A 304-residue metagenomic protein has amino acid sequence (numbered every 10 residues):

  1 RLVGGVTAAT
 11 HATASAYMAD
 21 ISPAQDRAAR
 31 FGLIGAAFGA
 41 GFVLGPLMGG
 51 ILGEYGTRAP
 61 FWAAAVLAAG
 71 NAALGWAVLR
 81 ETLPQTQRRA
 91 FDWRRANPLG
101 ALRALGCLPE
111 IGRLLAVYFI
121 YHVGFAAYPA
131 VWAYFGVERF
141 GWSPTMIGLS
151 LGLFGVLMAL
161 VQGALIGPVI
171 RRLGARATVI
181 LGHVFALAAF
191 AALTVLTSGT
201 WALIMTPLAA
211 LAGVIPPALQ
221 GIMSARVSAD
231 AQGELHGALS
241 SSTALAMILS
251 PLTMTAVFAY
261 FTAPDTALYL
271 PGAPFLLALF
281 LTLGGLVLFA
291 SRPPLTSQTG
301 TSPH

Functional and structural regions predicted by a protein language model:
R1-A9, T200-I215: Hydrophobic core of transmembrane alpha-helices in multi-pass small-molecule transporters, especially MFS/SLC-type
R1-G39: Cytoplasmic helix-loop-helix junction between adjacent transmembrane helices in 12-TM secondary transporters
G53-V66, A256-L281: A membrane-interface helix-boundary motif in multi-pass transporters
A72-V78, L276-H304: Multi-pass alpha-helical transporter architecture, strongest for 12-TM Major Facilitator/SLC carriers used
R80-V117, R139, H304: Juxtamembrane intracellular "pre-TM" segments in multi-pass secondary transporters
A130-I147: Short amphipathic helix-loop junctions that connect adjacent transmembrane helices in Major Facilitator Superfamily/SLC
V161-A175: Helix-to-loop junctions at the C-terminal end of transmembrane segments in multipass secondary transporters
A177-A192: Structural signature of the two symmetry-related core transmembrane helices
